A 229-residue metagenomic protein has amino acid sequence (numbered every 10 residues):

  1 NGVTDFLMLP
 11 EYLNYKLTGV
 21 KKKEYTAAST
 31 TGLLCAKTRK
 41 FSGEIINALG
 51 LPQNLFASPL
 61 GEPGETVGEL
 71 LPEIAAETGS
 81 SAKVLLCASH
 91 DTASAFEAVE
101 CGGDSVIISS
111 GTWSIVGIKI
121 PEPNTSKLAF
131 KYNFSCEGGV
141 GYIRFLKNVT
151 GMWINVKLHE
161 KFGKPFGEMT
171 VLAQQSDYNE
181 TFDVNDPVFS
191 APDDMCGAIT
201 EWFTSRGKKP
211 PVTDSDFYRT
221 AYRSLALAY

Functional and structural regions predicted by a protein language model:
N1-M8, N14-V20, L33-K40, N47-A48 (+1 more regions): Active-site core segments that coordinate phosphate-bearing ligands/cofactors across diverse enzyme families
K23-S29: Nucleotide/phosphate-binding loop and acidic/charged catalytic motifs in nucleotide-binding or -utilizing enzymes
T31-C35, F56-S58: Short, well-ordered beta-strand elements within core beta-sheets of diverse protein domains
A48-F56: A structural motif corresponding to the C-terminal end of an alpha-helix and its immediate exit/capping segment
F56-L60, V84-L85: Generic structural signal for residues in well-ordered beta-strands
E62-L70: Glycine-rich phosphate-binding loops at beta-strand->alpha-helix junctions
